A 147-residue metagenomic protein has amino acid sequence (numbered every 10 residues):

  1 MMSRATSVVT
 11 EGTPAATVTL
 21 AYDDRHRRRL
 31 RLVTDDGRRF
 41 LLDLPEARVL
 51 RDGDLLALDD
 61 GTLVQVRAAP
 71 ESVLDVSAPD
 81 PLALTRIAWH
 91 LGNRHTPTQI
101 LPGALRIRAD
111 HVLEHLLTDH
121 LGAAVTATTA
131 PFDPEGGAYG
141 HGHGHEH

Functional and structural regions predicted by a protein language model:
M1-A15, R27, D36, R106-H147: Helix-rich terminal scaffold detector
V9, E46-R51, L56-L58, W89 (+4 more regions): Aromatic-residue detector
G12, V33, E71, P97-T98: General secondary-structure edge motif
R25-H90: Compact, glycine-rich, soluble single-domain proteins
D80-T126: Conserved, well-structured core segments that form or line functional sites
